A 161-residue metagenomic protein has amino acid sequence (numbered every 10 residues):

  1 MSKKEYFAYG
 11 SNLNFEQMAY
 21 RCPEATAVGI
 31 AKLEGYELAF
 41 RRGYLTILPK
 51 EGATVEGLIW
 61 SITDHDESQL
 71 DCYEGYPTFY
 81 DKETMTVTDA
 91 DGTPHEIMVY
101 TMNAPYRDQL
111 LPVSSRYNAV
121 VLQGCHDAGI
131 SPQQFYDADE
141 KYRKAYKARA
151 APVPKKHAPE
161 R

Functional and structural regions predicted by a protein language model:
M1-R161: Glycine-aromatic micro-motifs
